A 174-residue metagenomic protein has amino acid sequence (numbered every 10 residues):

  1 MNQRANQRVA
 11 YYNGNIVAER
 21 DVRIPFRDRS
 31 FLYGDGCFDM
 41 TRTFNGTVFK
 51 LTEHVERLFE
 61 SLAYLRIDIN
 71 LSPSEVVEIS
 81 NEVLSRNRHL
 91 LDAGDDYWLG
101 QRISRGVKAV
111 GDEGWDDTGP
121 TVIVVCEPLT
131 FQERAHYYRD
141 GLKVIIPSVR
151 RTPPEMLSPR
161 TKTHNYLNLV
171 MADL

Functional and structural regions predicted by a protein language model:
M1-L174: Conserved alpha/beta cores of soluble small-molecule-handling proteins
